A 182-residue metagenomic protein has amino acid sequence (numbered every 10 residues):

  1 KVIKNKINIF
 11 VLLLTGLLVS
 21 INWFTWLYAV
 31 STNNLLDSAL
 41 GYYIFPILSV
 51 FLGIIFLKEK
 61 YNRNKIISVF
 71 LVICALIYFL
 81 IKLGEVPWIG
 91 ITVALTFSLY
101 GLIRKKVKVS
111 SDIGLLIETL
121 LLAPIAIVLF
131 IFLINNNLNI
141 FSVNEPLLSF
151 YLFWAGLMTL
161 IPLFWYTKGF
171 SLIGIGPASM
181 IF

Functional and structural regions predicted by a protein language model:
K1, E85-L138: Transmembrane alpha-helical segments that form core, pore/gating elements of small-molecule transporters/exporters
V2, Y28-N34, C74-I77, I81-K82 (+1 more regions): Membrane-interface helix termini and inter-helical loops of multi-pass transporters
V2-T25, W88-T92, I140-I161, F182: Loop-to-transmembrane-helix transition segments
Y28, F45-N64: C-terminal transmembrane-helix exit sites in multi-pass transporters
A29-V30, I55-L57, V107, G114 (+1 more regions): Hydrophobic/aromatic residues within transmembrane alpha-helices of multi-pass small-molecule transporters
N34, L57-N62, S110-D112, G174-I175: A helix-boundary/kink motif common to multi-pass secondary transporters, especially Major Facilitator Superfamily
L40-I44, S111-L121, L160-F182: Helix-helix packing/entry segments at the starts of transmembrane helices
Y61-L80, V93: Hydrophobic transmembrane alpha-helices of multi-pass small-molecule transport proteins
